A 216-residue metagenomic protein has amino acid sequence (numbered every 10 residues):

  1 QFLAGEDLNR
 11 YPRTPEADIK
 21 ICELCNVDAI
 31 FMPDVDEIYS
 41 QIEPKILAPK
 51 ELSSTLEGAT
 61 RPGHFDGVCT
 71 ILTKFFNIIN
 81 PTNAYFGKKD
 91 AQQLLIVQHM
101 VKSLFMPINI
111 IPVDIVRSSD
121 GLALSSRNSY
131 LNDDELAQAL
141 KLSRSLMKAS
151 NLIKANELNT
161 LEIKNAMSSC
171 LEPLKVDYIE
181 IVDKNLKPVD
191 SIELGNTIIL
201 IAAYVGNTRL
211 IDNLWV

Functional and structural regions predicted by a protein language model:
Q1-P173, N207, L214: Nucleotidyltransferase catalytic core that binds NTPs
A166-V216: Phosphate/ribose-recognition catalytic cores of enzymes acting on nucleotide-derived substrates
